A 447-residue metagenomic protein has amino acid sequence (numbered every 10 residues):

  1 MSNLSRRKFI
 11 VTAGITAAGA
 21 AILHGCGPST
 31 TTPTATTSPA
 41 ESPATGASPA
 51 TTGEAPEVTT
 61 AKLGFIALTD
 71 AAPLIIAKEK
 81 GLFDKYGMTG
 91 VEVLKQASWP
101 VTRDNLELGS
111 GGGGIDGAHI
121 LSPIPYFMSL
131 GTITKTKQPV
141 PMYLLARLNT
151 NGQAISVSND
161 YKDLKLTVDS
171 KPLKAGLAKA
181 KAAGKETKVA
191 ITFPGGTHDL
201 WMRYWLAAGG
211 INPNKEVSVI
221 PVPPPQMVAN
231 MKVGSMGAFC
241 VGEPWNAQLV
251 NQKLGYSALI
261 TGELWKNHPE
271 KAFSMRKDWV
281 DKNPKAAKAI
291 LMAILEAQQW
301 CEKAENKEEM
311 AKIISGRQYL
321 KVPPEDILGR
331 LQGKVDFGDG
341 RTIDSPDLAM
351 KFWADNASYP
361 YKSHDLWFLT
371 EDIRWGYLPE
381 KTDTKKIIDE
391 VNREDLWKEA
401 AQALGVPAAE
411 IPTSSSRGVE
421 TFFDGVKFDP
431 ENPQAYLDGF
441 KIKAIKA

Functional and structural regions predicted by a protein language model:
S2, K8-P28: N-terminal export signals
C26-T36: Bacterial lipoprotein signal-peptidase II cleavage site
P39-P221, V233-A247, L254-N267, D424 (+2 more regions): Short, glycine-/small- and polar/acidic-enriched structural segments that line small-molecule recognition paths
D70, E79, T102, I124-P125 (+9 more regions): Stable alpha-helical elements in mature extracytoplasmic
A154-S156, A272-M275, W279-V280: Short glycine- and hydrophobic/aromatic-rich loop-to-beta-strand nucleating segment in the catalytic cores
P213-V217, D281-A286: Inter-helical turn/loop segments and adjacent helix faces that build the functional surface of alpha-helical bundle
K282-L396: Secondary-structure end/capping motifs
L366-A447: Conserved C-terminal helix/tail region of periplasmic/extracytoplasmic solute-binding proteins
